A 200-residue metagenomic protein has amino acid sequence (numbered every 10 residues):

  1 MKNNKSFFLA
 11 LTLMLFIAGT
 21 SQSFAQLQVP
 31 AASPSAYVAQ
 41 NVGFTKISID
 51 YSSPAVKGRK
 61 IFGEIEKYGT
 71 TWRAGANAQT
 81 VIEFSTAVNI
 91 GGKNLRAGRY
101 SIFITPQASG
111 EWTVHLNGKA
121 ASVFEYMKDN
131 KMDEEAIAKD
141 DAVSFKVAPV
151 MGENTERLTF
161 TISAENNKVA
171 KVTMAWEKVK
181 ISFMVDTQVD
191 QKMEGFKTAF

Functional and structural regions predicted by a protein language model:
M1-A10: Bacterial N-terminal signal peptides that target proteins for export
L9-I17: Hydrophobic helical h-region of N-terminal Sec-dependent signal peptides in bacterial secretory/periplasmic proteins
A10-L11, P34, I82: Short hydrophobic "helix-edge" motifs at membrane interfaces and signal-peptide entry regions
T20-A25: Sec/Tat signal peptide C-region and signal peptidase I cleavage site
Q26-K67, K119-F200: Primarily secretory-pathway and cell-envelope proteins
G63-N77: Aromatic- and Gly/Pro-rich amphipathic surface segment
A74-K128: Mid-length scaffold segments of soluble, non-membrane domains
